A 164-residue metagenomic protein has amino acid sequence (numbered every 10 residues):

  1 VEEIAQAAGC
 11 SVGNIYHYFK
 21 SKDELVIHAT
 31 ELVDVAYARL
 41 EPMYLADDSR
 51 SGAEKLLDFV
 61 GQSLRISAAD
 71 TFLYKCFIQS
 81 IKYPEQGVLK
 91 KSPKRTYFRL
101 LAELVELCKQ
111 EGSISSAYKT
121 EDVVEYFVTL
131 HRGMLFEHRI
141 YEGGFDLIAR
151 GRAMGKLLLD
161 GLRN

Functional and structural regions predicted by a protein language model:
V1-E24, H28: Helix-turn-helix
Y18-P42, L57, G61, F98: An amphipathic alpha-helix adjacent to DNA-recognition modules
V26, T30, D34, I78 (+3 more regions): Amphipathic, non-transmembrane alpha-helical scaffold segments
H28, P42-A69, T120, V124-F127 (+1 more regions): Hydrophobic alpha-helical connector segments
Y44, D48, Y74-I81, H138-E142: Secondary-structure edge/capping motif, primarily at the C-terminal ends of alpha-helices and the immediately following
L45, R95-V123, L130, H138 (+1 more regions): Hydrophobic alpha-helical bundle segments that form small-molecule/ligand-binding pockets
V60-S63, C76-F77, F127, H131 (+1 more regions): Short alpha-helical scaffolding segments that buttress acidic/His motifs in well-ordered protein cores
L64-A102: Short secondary-structure transition hinges
